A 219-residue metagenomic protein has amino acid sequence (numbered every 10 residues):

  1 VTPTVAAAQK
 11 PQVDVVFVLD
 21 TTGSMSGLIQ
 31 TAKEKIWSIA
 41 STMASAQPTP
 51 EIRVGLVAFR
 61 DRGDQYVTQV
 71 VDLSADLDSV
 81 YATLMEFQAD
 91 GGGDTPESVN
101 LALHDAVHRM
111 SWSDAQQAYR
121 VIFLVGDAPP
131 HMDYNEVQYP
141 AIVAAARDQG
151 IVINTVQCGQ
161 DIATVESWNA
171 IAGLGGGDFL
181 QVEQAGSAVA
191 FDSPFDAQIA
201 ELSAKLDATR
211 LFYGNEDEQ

Functional and structural regions predicted by a protein language model:
V1-A190, P194-D196: Divalent cation-coordinating acidic motifs and surrounding scaffolds that mediate Ca2+/Mg2+/Mn2+/Zn2+-dependent binding
A188-Q219: Charged, amphipathic alpha-helical linkers/stalks
